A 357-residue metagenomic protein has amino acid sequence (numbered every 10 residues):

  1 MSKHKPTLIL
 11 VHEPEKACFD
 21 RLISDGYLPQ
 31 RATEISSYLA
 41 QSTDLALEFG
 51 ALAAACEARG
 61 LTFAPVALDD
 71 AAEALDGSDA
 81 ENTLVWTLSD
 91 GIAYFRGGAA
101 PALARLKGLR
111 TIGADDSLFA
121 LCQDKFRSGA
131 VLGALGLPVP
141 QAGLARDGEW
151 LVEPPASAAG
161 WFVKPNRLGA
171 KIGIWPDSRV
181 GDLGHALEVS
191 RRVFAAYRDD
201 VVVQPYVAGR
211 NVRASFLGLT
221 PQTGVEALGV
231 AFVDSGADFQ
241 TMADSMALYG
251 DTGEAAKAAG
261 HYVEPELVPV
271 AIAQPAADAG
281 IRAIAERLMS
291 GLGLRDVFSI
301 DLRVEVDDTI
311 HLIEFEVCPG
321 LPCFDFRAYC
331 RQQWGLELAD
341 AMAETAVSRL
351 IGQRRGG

Functional and structural regions predicted by a protein language model:
M1-S2, P6-L10, S78-A80, A120-V202 (+3 more regions): Active-site nucleotide/adenylate-binding loops and adjacent lid/helix of ATP-dependent enzymes
M1-T111, R146-V152: ATP-binding N-terminal substructure of ATP-dependent carboxylate-amine bond-forming enzymes
P6, A159-W161, R210-V212, Q240 (+2 more regions): Change "...and in nucleic-acid phosphodiester-cleaving endonucleases..." to "...and in nucleic-acid processing enzymes
D20-A40, Y249-I272: Charged, glycine/proline-rich intrinsically disordered loops and linkers
A104, P205, A214, E264-V268 (+1 more regions): Conserved metal-phosphate-binding beta-hairpin within the catalytic cores of diverse ATP-dependent phosphoryl-transfer
G113-L118: A short, structured active-site edge motif that brings together acidic residues
L183-P265, A276, G280, T309-H311: Phosphate-binding site of ATP-dependent enzymes
I272-A276, R295, V304-G357: C-terminal active-site "lid" helix and adjoining low-complexity regulatory extension at the edge of ATP-using catalytic
